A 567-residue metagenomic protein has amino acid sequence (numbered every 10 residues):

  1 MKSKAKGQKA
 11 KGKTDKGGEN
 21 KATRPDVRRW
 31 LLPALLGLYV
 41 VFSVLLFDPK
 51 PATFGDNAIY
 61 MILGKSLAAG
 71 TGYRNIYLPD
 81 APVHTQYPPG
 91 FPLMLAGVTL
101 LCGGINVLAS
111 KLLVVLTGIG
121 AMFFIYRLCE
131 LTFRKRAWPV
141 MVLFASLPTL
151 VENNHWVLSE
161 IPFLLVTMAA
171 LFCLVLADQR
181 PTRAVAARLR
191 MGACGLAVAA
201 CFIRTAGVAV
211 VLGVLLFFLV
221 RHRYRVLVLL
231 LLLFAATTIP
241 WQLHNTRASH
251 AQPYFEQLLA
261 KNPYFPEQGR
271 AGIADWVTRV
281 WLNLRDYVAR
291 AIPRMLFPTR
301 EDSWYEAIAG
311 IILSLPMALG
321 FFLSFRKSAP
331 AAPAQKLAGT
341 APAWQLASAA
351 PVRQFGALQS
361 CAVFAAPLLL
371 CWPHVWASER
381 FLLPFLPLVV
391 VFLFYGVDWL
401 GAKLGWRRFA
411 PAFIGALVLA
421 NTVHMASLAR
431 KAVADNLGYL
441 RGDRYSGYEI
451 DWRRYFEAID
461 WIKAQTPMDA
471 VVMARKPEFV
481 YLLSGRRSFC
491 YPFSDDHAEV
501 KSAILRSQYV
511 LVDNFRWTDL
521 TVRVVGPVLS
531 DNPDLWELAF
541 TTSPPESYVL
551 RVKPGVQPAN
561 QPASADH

Functional and structural regions predicted by a protein language model:
R29-L35, A109, I125-L147, L164-L165 (+3 more regions): Transmembrane-helix signature of polytopic, membrane-embedded enzymes that assemble or transfer cell-envelope glycans
L32-G37, A187-G195, V211-L212, L231-A235 (+2 more regions): Signature aromatic-anchored transmembrane alpha helix within multi-pass, membrane-resident enzymes that catalyze glycan
P33, L112-T132, A169, M317-L323: Transmembrane-helix motifs of polytopic, lipid-linked glycan transferases
F42, Y224-P316, A365, A420-K431: Membrane-lumen/periplasm interface segments of specific transmembrane helices in polyprenyl phosphate-linked
G55, Q86, A109-T117, V142-L174 (+2 more regions): Multi-pass, polyprenyl lipid-linked donor-dependent membrane glycosyltransferases
P89-L93, L101-F123, N153, V157 (+1 more regions): Loop-to-helix entry region of an early transmembrane alpha helix in multi-pass inner-membrane enzymes
M122, P293-V352, A365-A366, V418: Hydrophobic, aromatic-rich transmembrane alpha-helices and their immediate juxtamembrane boundary segments
C173-Q179, A209-A235, Q242-L243, A329: Perimembrane helix-loop-helix junctions
